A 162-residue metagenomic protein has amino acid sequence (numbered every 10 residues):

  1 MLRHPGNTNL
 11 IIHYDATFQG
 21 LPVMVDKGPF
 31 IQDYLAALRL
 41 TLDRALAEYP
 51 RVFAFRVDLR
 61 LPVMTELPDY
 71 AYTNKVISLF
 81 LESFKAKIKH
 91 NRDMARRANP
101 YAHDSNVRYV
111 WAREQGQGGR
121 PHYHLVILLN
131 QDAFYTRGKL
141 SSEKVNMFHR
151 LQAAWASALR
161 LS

Functional and structural regions predicted by a protein language model:
M1-N7, T17-E48, Q131-S162: Catalytic "initiation/cleavage/transfer" segments centered on a nucleophilic residue and adjacent nucleic-acid-engaging
N9-F18, P68: N-terminal leader/pro-regions and domain N-caps
L42-Y109, Q115: Signature for HUH/AEP ssDNA processing cores
P62-E66, N130-Y135: A short, flexible beta-alpha/helix-coil linker loop
Y72-N74, V126, L140-E143: Short intrinsically disordered coil segments
D93-N99, R120-P121, Q131, K144 (+1 more regions): Catalytic core of pol beta-like nucleotidyltransferases
R108-F134: Histidine-centered divalent-metal-coordination microenvironment in nucleic-acid enzymes
